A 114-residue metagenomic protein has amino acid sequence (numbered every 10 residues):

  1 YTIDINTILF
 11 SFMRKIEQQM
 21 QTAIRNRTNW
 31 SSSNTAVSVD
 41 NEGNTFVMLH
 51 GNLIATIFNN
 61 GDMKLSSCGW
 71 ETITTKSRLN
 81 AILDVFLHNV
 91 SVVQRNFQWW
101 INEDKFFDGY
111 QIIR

Functional and structural regions predicted by a protein language model:
N6-R114: Terminal leader/tail segments of proteins
